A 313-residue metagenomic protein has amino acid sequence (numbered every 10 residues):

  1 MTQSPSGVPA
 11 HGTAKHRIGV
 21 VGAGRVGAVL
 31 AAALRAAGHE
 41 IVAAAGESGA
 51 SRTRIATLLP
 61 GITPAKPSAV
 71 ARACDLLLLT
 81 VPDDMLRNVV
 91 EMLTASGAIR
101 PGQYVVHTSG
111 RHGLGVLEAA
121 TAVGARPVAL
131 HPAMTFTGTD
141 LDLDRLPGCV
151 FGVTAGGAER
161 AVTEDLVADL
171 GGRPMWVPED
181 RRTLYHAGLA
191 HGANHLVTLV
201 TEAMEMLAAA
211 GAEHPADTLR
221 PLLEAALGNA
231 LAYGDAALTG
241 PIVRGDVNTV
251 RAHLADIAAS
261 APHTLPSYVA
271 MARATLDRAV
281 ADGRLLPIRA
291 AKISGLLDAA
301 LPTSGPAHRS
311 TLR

Functional and structural regions predicted by a protein language model:
M1-A73, T311: NAD(P)+-binding Rossmann beta1-loop-alpha1 motif at the extreme N-terminus of oxidoreductases
T2, G12, A216-R313: NAD(P)-dependent Rossmann-like dehydrogenase/reductase catalytic/cofactor-binding core
A14-R17, G102, G148: Phosphate-coordination loops involved in phosphoryl transfer and adenosine-cofactor binding
A28, A32, A36, T57 (+4 more regions): Short, well-ordered alpha-helices that flank and scaffold nucleotide-derived cofactor binding pockets
V42-G46, V105-H107, V153: Short, hydrophobic beta-strand segments that form beta-sheet elements in well-ordered domains
G49, L59-L141: Rossmann-like NAD(P)(H) cofactor-binding subdomain of soluble oxidoreductases
R54-L58, A120, R126, L141-A232: Internal alpha-helical scaffold of NAD(P)-dependent oxidoreductase catalytic cores
